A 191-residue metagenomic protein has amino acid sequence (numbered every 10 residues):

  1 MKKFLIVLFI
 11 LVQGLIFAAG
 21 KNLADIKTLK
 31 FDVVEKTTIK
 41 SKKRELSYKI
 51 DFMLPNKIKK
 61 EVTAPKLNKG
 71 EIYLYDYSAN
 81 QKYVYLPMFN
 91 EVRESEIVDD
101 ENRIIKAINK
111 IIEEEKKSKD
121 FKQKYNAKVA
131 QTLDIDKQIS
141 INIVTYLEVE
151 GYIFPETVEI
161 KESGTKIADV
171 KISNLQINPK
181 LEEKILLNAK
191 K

Functional and structural regions predicted by a protein language model:
F4-Q13: Sec-dependent N-terminal signal peptides
A18-D25, K36-T38, K43-E45, K66-N68 (+3 more regions): Non-transmembrane domains of secretory- and envelope-associated proteins
N22, Y48-M53, Y73-Y75, K119-Y125 (+1 more regions): Short, exposed beta-strand/loop patches in secreted or surface proteins that constitute
I26-D32, P55-E61, Y125-L133, Y152-T157: Short, hydrophobic/aromatic-rich segments at coil-to-beta transitions
T28-N56: N-terminal targeting signals for Sec/Tat export/insertion, comprising classic cleavable signal peptides
K49-N109: An acidic-aromatic
I97-D136: Solvent-exposed helix/loop surface patches that form functional interfaces
